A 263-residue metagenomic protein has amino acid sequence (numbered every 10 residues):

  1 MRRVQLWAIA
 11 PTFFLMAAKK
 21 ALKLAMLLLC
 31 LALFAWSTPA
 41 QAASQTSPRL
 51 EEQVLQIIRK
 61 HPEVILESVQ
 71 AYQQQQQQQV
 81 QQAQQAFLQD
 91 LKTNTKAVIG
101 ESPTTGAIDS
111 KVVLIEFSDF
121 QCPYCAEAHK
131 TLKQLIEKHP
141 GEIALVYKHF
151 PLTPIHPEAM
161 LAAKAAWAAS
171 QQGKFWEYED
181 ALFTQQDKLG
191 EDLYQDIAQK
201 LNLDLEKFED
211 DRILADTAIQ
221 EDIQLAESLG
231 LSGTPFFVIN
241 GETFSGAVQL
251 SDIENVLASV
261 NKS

Functional and structural regions predicted by a protein language model:
R3-A8, F14-M26: Bacterial N-terminal signal peptides that target proteins for export
I9, L31, I65: Alpha-helical and His/Cys-centered functional microenvironments
F13-F14, F34: Aromatic (phenylalanine/tyrosine) cluster motif
M16-A17, S37-A40, L250, E254: Intrinsically disordered, low-complexity serine/threonine-rich segments
A25-A35: Bacterial N-terminal signal peptides
A40-P154, I213-S228, G233, K262-S263: Extracytoplasmic thiol/disulfide redox context detector
L152-S263: Cysteine-centric redox/oxidoreductase cores and disulfide-bonded domains
